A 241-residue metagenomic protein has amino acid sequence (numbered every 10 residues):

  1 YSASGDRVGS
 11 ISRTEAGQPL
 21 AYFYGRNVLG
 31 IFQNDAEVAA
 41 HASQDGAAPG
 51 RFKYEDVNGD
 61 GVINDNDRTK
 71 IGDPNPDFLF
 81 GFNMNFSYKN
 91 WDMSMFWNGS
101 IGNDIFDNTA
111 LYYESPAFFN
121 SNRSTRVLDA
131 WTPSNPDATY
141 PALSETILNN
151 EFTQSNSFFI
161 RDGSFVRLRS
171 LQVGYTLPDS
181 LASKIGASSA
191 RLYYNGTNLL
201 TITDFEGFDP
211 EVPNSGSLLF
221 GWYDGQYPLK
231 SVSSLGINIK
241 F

Functional and structural regions predicted by a protein language model:
Y1-P74, D204: Conserved small-residue
D6-A36, L128-A130, S134-A138, T203-F241: C-terminal beta-signal and terminal closure region of outer-membrane beta-barrel proteins
Q18-Y22, D35, G46-A47, S100-R191 (+1 more regions): Extracytoplasmic gating/loop element in the C-terminal half of outer-membrane beta-barrel translocons and assembly
F78, K89-W91, S164, G186-A190 (+1 more regions): Outer-envelope beta-barrel architecture signal
G81-N83, S170-G174, S234-G236: Membrane-embedded beta-strand positions in outer-membrane beta-barrel channels/transporters
S87, N98-S100, N195-L199, K240: Outer-membrane beta-barrel pore domains and translocons
N90-M95, S180-L181: Repeated loop/turn-to-beta-strand initiation elements of outer-membrane beta-barrel proteins
M95, L192-Y194, I237: Membrane-embedded beta-strand positions of outer-membrane beta-barrel proteins
